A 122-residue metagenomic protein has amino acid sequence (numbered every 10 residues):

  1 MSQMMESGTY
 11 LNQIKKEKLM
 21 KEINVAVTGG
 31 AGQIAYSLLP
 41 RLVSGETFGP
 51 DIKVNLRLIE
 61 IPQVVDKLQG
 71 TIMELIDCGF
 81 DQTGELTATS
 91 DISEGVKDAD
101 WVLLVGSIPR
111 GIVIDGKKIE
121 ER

Functional and structural regions predicted by a protein language model:
S2-Q3, G8-L19: Short, Lys/Arg-enriched N-terminal segments with co-localized hydrophobic residues within the first ~10-30 amino acids
K21-N24: Extreme N-terminal starter segment of soluble prokaryotic enzymes
A31: N-terminal Rossmann NAD(P)H-binding glycine-rich loop of SDR-like oxidoreductase domains
A35-Y36: N-terminal Rossmann-fold NAD(P) dinucleotide-binding loop
S44-A99, I108-R110: Conserved N-terminal Rossmann-fold NAD(P) cofactor-binding segment
V102-L103: N-terminal Rossmann-like NAD(P) cofactor-binding module of classical short-chain dehydrogenase/reductase
R110-R122: Glycine/threonine-rich flexible loop motifs
